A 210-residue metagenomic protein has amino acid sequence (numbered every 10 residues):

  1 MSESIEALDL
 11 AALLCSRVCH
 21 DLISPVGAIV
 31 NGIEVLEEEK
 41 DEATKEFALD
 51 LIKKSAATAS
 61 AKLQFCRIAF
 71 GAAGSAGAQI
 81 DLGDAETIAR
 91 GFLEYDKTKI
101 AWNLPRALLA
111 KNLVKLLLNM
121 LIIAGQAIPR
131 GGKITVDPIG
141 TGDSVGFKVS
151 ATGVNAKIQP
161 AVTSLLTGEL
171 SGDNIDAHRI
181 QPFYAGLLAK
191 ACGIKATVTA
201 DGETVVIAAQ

Functional and structural regions predicted by a protein language model:
E3-L13, K97-G125, P129, L170-A177: Conserved short strand/loop->alpha-helix "switch" segment adjacent to the catalytic nucleotide/phosphoryl-transfer site
S4-L10, L14, L22-D81, L108 (+1 more regions): Histidine phosphotransfer helical core of two-component systems
A12-G32, E37-E39, N112-T141, Q181-A191: Conserved ATP-binding N-box helix of the HATPase_c
S75-Y95: Short beta-to-alpha transition helix within the HATPase_c
A101-N103, D137, T199: Solvent-exposed beta-strand sheet faces enriched in polar/charged residues
D143-P182, Q210: Glycine-rich/acidic phosphate-handling loop/turn and adjacent ATP-lid/helix of nucleotide-binding kinase/ATPase domains
G193-A200: Glycine-rich ATP-binding loops of the HATPase_c
T204-Q210: Short C-terminal beta-strand
